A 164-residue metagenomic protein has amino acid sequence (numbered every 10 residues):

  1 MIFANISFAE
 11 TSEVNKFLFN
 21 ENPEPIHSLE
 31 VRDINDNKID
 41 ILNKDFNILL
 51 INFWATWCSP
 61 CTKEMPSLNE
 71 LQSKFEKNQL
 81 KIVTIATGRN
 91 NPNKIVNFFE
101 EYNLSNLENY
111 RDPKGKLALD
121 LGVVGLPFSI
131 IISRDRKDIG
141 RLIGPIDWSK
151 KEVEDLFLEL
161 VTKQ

Functional and structural regions predicted by a protein language model:
A4-S7: N-terminal signal peptide c-region/cleavage motif recognized by signal peptidases
E10-I41: N-terminal "domain-start" segment that seeds a small globular fold
I26-H27, L49, L126-F128: Short loop/turn microsegments at loop-to-beta-strand junctions
D40-T62, L68: Short active-site neighborhood of thiol/selenol oxidoreductases, capturing the structured segment around
K44-N47, K77, L104-N106, V123-V124: Active-site acidic short loop of glycosyltransferases
L49-I51, V83-I85, I130: Conserved hydrophobic packing residues within short motifs/helices of P-loop NTPase cores of ABC-family ATPases
K63-Y102, P113-L119: Structural microenvironment flanking redox-active thiols in thiol-disulfide oxidoreductases
E100-S105, D112-L158: Thiol/disulfide oxidoreductase modules built on the thioredoxin-like
